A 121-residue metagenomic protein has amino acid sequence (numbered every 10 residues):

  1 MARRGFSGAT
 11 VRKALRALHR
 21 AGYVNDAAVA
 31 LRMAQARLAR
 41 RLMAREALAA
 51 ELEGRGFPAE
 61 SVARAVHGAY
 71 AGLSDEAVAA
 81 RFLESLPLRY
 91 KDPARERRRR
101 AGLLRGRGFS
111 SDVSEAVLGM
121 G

Functional and structural regions predicted by a protein language model:
M1-G121: An alpha-helical, amphipathic repeat domain used for nucleic-acid recognition, typified by the mTERF helical solenoid
